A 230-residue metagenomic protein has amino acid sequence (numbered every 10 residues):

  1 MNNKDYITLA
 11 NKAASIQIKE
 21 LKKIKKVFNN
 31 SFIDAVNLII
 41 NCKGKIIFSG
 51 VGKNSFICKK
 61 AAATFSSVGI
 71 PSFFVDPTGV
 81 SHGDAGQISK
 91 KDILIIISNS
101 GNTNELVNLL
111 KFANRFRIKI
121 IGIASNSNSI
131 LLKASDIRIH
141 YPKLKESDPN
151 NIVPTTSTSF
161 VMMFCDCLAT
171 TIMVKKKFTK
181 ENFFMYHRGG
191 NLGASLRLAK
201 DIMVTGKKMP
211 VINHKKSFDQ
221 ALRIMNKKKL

Functional and structural regions predicted by a protein language model:
M1-K12, V51-K59: Short, compositionally biased "basic patch" segments
D5-N41: An N-terminal, well-structured beta->alpha segment
N11-Q17, A61, F65, R197-V204: Short, basic/glycine-rich phosphate-binding loops at helix/coil junctions that contact nucleotide phosphates
I18-L21, K25-F28, I96-N102, I212-H214: Short, glycine-rich nucleotide/cofactor-binding loops
S31-A35, V80-D84, Q220-A221: Short acidic active-site motifs
I40, G44-K176: Glycine-rich phosphate-binding loops that contact phosphosugars or nucleotide phosphates
K133, S147, V174-V204: Internal, active-site/partner-interface "lid" segment
V211-L230: The conserved cystathionine-beta-synthase
